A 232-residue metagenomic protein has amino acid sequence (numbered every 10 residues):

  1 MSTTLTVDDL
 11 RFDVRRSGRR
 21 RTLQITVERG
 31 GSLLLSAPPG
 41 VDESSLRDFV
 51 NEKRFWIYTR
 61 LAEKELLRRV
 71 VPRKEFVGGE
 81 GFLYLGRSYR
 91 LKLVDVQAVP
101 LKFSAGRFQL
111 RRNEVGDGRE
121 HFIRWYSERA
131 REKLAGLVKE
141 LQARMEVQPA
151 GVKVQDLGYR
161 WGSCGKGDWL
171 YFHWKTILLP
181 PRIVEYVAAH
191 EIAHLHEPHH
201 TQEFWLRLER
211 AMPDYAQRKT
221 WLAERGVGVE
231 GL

Functional and structural regions predicted by a protein language model:
M1-Y186, L195-L232: Active-site-proximal or metal-binding-adjacent scaffold patches in catalytic folds
E191: Walker B catalytic acidic pair
